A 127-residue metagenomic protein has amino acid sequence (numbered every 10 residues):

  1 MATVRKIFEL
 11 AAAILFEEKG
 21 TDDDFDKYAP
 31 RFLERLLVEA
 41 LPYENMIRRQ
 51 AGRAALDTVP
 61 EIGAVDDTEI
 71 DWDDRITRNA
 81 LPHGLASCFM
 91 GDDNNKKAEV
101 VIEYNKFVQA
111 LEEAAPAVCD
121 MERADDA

Functional and structural regions predicted by a protein language model:
M1-D67, E99-I102, Q109-A127: Conserved short "hinge" loops at termini or chain/domain junctions
T21, E69-D71, D92: Residue-level detector of alpha-helix boundaries and kinks
V65-R78: Short, mixed-charge amphipathic alpha-helical segments
R75-G84, C88: Elongated alpha-helical scaffolds
C88-E99: Short helix-capping/linker segments at secondary-structure and domain boundaries
